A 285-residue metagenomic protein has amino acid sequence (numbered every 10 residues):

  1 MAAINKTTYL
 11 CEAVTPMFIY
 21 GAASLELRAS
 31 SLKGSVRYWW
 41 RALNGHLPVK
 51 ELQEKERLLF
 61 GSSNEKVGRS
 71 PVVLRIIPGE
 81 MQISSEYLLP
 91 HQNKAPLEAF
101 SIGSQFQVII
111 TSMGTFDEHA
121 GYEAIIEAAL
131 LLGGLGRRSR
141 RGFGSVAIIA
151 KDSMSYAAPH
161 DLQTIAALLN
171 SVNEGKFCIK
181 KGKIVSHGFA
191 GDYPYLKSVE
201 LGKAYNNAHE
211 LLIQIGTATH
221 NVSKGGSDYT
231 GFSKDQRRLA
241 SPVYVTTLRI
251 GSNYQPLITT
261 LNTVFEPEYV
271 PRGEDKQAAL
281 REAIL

Functional and structural regions predicted by a protein language model:
M1-L285: Basic, Gly/Ser/Thr-rich N-terminal segments that form RNA-phosphate-binding interfaces in CRISPR RAMP
